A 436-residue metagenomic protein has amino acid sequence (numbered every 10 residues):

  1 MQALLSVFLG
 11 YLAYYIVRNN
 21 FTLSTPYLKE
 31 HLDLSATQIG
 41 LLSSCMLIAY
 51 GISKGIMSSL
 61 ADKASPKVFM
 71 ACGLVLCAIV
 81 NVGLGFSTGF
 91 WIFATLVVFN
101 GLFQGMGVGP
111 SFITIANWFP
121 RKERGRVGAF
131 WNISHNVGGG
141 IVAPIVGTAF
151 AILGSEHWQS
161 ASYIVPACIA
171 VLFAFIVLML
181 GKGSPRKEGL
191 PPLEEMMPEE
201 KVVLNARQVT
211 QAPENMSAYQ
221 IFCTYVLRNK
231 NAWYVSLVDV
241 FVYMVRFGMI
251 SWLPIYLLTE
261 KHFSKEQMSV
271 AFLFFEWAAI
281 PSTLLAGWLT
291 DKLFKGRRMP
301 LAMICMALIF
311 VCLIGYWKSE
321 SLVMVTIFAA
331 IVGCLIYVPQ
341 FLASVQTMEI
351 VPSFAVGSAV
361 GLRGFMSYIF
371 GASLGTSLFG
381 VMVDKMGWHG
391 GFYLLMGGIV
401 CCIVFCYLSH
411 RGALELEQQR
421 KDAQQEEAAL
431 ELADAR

Functional and structural regions predicted by a protein language model:
F21-T25, N229-L284, Q340, S344 (+1 more regions): Extracytoplasmic gate region of multi-pass secondary transporters
I52-W91: Conserved MFS/SLC helix-loop-helix module at the cytosolic interface between two early adjacent transmembrane helices
K54-S65, T283-K295, V383: Helix-to-loop junctions at the C-terminal end of transmembrane segments in multipass secondary transporters
K63-L74, K292-M306: Cytoplasmic membrane-interface "Motif A"-like loop-to-helix N-cap segments of 12-TM Major Facilitator Superfamily
L96-S134: Cytoplasmic helix-loop-helix junction between adjacent transmembrane helices in 12-TM secondary transporters
R126-P144, M366-G375: Glycine-rich segments within core transmembrane alpha-helices of 12-TM secondary carriers
W131-P185: Helix-loop-helix hairpin linking two adjacent transmembrane segments in secondary transporters
G296-A343: C-terminal transmembrane helical hairpin of 12-TM major facilitator-type secondary transporters
